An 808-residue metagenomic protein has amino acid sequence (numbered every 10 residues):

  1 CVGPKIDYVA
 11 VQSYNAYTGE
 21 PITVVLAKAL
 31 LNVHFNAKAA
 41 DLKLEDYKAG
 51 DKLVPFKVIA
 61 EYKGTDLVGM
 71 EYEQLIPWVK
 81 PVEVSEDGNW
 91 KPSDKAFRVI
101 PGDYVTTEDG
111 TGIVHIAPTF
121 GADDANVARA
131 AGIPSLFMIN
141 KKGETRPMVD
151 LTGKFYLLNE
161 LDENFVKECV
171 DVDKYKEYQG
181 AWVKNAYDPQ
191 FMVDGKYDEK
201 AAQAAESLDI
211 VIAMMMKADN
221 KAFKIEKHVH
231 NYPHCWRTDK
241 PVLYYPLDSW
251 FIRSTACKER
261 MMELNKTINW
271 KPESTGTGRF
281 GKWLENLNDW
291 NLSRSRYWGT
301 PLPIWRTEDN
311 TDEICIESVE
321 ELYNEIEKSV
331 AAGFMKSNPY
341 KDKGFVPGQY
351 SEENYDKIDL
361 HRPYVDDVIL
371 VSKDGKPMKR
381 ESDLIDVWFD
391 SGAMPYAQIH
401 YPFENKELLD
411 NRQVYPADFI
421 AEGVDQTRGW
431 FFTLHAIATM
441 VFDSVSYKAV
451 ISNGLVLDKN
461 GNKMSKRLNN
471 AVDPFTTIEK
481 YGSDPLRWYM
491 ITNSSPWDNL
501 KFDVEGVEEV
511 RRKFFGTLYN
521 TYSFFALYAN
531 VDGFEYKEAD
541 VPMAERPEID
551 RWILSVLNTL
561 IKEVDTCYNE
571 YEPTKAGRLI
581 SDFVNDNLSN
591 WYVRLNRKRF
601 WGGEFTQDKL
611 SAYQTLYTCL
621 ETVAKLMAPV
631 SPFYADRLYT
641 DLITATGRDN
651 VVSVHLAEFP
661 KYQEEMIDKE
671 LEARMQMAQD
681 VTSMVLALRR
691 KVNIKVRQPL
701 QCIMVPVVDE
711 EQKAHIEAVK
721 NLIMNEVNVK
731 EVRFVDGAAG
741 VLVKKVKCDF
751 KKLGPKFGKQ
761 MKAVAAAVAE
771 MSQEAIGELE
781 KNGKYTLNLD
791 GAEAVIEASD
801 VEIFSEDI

Functional and structural regions predicted by a protein language model:
C1-G429, T433-E509, S523-R551, E563: Non-cofactor substrate-recognition interfaces
D289-F389, A393-P395, V441-S483, V507-I808: Feature 926 captures the class I aminoacyl-tRNA synthetase adenylation module centered on the KMSKS loop
